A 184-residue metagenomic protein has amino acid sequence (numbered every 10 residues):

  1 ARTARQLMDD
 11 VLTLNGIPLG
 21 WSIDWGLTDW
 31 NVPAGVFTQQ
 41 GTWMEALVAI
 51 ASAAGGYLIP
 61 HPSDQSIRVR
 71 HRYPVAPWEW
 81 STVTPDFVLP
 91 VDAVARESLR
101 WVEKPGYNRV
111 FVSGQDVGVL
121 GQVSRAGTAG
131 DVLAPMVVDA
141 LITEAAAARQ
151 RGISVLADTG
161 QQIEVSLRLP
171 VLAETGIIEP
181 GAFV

Functional and structural regions predicted by a protein language model:
A1-V102: Charged- and aromatic-enriched interaction segments used to assemble and dock large macromolecular complexes
V48, S52, D64-S66, Y73-V184: Acidic, small/polar-enriched beta strand-loop surface segments
